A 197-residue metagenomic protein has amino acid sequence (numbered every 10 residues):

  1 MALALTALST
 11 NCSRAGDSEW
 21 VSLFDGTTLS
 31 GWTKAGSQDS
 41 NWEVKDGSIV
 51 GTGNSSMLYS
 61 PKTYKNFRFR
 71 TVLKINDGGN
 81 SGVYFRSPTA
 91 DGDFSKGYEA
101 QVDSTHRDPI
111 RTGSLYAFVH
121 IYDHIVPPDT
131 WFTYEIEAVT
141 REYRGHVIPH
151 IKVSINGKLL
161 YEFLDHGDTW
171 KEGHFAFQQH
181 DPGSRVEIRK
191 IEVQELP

Functional and structural regions predicted by a protein language model:
M1-A7: Bacterial N-terminal signal peptides
C12-P197: Carbohydrate-interacting regions of secretory-pathway proteins
